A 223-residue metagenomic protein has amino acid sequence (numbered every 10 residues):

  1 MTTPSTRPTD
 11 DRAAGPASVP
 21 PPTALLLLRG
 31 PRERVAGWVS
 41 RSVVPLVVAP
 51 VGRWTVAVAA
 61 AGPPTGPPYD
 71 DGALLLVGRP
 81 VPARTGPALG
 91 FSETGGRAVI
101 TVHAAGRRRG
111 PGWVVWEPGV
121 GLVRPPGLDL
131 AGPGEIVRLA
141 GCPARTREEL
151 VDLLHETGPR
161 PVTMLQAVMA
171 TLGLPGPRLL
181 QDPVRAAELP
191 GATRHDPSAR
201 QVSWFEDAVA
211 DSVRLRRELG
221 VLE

Functional and structural regions predicted by a protein language model:
M1-T9: N-terminal acidic, proline/glycine-rich, low-complexity intrinsically disordered segments
R12-P161: Hydrophobic alpha-helical segments that drive targeting, anchoring, or assembly
R108-R109, E117-E223: Long, compositionally biased intrinsically disordered terminal regions
